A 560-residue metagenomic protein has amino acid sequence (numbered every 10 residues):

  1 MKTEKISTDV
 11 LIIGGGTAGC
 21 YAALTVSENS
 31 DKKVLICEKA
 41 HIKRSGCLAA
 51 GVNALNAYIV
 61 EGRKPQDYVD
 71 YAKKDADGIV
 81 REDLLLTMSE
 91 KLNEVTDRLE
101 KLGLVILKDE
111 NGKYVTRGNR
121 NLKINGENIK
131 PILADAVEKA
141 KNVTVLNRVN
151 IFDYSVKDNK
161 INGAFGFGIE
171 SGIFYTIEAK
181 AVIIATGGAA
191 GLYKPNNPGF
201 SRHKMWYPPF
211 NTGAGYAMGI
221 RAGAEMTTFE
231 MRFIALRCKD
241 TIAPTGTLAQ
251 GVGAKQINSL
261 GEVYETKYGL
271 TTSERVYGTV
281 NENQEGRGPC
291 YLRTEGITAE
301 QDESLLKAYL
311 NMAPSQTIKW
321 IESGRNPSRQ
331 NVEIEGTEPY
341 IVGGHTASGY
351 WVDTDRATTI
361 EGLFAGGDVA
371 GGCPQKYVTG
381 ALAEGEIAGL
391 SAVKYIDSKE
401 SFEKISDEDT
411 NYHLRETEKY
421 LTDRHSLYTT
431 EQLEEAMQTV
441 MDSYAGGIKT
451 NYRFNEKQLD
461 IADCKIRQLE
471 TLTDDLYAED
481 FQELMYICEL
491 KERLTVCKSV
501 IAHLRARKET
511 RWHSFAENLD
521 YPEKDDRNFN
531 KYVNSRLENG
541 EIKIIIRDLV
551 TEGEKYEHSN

Functional and structural regions predicted by a protein language model:
K5-T8, S171-A181, T359: Core beta-strand elements of the Rossmann-like FAD/NAD(P) dinucleotide-binding domain in flavoenzyme oxidoreductases
V10-I36: N-terminal Rossmann-like FAD-binding beta1-loop-alpha1 element of flavoenzymes
E28-A50: Glycine-rich FAD pyrophosphate-binding loop
A40, A181, A185-A190, V369: Glycine-/small-residue-rich beta->alpha transition segments that form the dinucleotide
N56-M88: Glycine-rich active-site loop/strand segments that organize a redox cofactor
N93, E100-F152, K160, T228-Y377 (+2 more regions): Mobile, glycine/GP-rich and aromatic-enriched active-site lid/loop segments adjacent to catalytic centers
I184-A243, V378-S391: Glycine-rich loop(s) and the adjacent beta-strand/alpha-helix scaffold that form part
D397-E479: Long, amphipathic alpha-helical stalk/connector segments used for oligomerization, subunit docking, or mechanical
